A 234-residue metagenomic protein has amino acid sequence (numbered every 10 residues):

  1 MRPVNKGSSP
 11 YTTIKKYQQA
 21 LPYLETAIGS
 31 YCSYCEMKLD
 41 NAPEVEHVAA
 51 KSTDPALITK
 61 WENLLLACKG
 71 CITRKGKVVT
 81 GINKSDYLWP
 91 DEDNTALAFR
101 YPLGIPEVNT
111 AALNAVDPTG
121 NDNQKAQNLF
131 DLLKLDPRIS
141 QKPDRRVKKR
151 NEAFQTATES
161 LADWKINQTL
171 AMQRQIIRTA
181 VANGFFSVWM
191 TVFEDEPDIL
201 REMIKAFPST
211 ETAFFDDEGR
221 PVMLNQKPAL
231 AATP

Functional and structural regions predicted by a protein language model:
M1-Y31, T53-E62, A157-T158, I177: Short, charged surface segments at domain edges that flank catalytic/cofactor-binding sites
G7-P10, A20-Y23, L39, P43-E46 (+2 more regions): Amphipathic, alpha-helical segments enriched in basic
E25-S33, V116-N121: Phosphate-binding glycine-rich loops and adjacent basic patches that engage nucleotide phosphates, nucleic-acid
Y34-L66, K75-D91, T95: Histidine-centered nuclease catalytic patch
C71: DNA major-groove recognition helix of helix-turn-helix/homeodomain DNA-binding modules
G76-I166: Domain-level detector of nuclease and nuclease-like folds in predominantly extracellular/periplasmic contexts
Q124-P234: C-terminal, charged low-complexity interaction regions
